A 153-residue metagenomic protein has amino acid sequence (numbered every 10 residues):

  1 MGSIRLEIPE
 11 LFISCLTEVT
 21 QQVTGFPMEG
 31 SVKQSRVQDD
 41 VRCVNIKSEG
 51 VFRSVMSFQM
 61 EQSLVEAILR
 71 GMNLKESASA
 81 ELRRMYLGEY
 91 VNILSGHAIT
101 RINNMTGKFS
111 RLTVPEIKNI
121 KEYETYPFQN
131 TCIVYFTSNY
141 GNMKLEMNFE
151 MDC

Functional and structural regions predicted by a protein language model:
M1-C153: N-terminal auxiliary interaction/assembly segments of multi-subunit proteins
